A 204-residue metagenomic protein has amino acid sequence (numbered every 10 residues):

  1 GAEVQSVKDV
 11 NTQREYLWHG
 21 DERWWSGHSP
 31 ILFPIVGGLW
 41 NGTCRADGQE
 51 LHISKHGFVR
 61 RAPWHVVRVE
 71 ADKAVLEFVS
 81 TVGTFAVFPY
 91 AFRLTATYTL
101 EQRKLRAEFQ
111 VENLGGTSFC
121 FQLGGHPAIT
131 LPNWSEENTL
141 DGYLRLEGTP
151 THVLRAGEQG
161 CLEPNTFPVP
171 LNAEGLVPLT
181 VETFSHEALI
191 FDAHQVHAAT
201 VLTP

Functional and structural regions predicted by a protein language model:
G1, S80-I129, W134: Acidic, contiguous internal or C-terminal segments within carbohydrate-active enzymes that form a structured patch used
G1-T43, I53, H197-P204: Beta-strand-rich N-terminal accessory domains
R23-S29, D47-E50, L76-V82, T183: Short Pro/Gly-enriched beta-strand edge/turn motifs at strand-loop
G38, F58-R60, Y90-F92, N138 (+2 more regions): Residues that act as N-cap/strand-start positions at coil-to-secondary-structure junctions
C44-H52, F109: Short Pro-Gly-centered flexible turn/kink motifs
Q49-Q102: Extended, loop-rich substrate-binding clefts of extracytoplasmic carbohydrate-active enzymes
K73-E77, T95-T97, R106-Q110, Y143-R145 (+1 more regions): Beta-strand secondary-structure signal
C120, A128-T203: Active-site/ligand-binding surface loops and adjacent short beta/alpha elements that line catalytic pockets across
